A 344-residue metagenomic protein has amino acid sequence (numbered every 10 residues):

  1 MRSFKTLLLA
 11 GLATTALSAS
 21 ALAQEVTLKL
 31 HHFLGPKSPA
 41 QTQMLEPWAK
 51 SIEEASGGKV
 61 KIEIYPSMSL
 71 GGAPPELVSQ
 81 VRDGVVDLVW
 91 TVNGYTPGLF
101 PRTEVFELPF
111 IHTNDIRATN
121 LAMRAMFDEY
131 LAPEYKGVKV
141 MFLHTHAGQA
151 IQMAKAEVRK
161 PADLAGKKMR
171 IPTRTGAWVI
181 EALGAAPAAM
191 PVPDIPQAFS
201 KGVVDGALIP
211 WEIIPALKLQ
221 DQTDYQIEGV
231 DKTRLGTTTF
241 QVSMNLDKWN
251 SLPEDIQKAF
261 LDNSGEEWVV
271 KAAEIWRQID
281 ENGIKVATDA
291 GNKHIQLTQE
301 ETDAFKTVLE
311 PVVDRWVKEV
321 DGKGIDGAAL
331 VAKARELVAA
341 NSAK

Functional and structural regions predicted by a protein language model:
M1-L8: Bacterial N-terminal signal peptides that target proteins for export
A10-G11, A21: Cleavable N-terminal signal peptides
L12-A16: Classical Sec-dependent N-terminal signal peptides that target proteins to the secretory pathway
L17-A23: Sec/Tat signal peptide C-region and signal peptidase I cleavage site
Q24-R117, P133-K344: N-terminal secretory/targeting leader peptides
N120-K136: Hinge/lid segment of periplasmic solute-binding proteins
